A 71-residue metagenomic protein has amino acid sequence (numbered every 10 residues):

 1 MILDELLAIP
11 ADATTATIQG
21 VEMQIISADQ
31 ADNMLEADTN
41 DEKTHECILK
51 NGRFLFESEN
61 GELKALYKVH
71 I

Functional and structural regions predicted by a protein language model:
A8-P10: Long, charged/polar, surface-exposed segments that mediate recognition or autoinhibition
T15-I71: Acidic, low-complexity, intrinsically disordered interaction modules
